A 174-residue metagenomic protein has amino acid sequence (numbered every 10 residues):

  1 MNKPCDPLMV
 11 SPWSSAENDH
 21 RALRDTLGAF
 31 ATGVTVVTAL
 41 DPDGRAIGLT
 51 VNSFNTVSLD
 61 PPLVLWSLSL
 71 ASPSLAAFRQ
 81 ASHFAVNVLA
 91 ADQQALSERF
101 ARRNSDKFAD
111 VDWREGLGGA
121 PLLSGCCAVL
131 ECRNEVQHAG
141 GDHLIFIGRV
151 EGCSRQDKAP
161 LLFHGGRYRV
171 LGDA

Functional and structural regions predicted by a protein language model:
N2-A174: Basic, polyanion-binding surface patches
